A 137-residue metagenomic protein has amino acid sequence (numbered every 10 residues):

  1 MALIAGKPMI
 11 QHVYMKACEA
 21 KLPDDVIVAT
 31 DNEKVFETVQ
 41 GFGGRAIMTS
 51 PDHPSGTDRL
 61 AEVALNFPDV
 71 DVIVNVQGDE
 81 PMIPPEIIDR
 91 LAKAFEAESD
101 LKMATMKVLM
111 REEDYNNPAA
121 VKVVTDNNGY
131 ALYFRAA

Functional and structural regions predicted by a protein language model:
M1-A29: N-terminal glycine-rich phosphate-binding loop and ensuing alpha1 helix
G6, N32, N128: ATP/adenylate-binding site constellation spanning eukaryotic-like Ser/Thr protein kinases, ABC-transporter
G6, P51, G78, T125 (+1 more regions): Active-site donor-binding loop signature of nucleotide-sugar glycosyltransferases
K21, V39, R135: Short, flexible helix/strand-to-coil boundary loops that buttress conserved ligand/catalytic motifs in alpha/beta
P23, D69-V70, E98-L101: Short, high-confidence coil segments that cap the C-terminus of an alpha-helix and link into the following beta-strand
I27, E33-V76, E80-K93: Short phosphate-binding loop-to-helix
I83-A137: Conserved core of the sugar-phosphate nucleotidyltransferase
